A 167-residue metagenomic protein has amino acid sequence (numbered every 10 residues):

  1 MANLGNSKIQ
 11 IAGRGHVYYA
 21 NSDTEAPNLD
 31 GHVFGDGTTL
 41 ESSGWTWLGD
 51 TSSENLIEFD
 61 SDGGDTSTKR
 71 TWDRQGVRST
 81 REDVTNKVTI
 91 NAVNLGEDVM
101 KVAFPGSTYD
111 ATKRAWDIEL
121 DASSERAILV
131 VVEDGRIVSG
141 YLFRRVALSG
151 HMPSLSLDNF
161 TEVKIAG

Functional and structural regions predicted by a protein language model:
A2-M100, R145-E162: Solvent-exposed edge beta-strands and adjacent loop segments that serve as assembly or binding interfaces
V99-A166: Conserved binding-pocket/active-site segment within a compact domain
